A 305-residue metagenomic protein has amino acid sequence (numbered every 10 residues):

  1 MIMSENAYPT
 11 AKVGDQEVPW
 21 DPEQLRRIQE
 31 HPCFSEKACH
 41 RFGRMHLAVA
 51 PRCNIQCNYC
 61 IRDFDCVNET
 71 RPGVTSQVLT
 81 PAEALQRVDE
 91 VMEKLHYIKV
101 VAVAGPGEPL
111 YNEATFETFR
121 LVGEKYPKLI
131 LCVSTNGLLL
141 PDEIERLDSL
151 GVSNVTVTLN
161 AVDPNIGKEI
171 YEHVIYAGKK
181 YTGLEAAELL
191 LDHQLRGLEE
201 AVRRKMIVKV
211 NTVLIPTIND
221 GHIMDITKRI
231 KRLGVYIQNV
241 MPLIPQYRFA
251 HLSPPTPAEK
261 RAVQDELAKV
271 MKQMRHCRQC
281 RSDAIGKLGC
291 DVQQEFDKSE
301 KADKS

Functional and structural regions predicted by a protein language model:
M1-A48, R62-Q77, E90, K94-Y97 (+2 more regions): N-terminal [4Fe-4S]-dependent radical SAM core
E5, K205-I207, T256-S305: A C-terminal junction/extension of Radical SAM enzymes
L25-R41, V88-P109, P141-N160: Conserved N-terminal glycine/acidic-rich loop preference
A48-C60: Cysteine-centered iron-sulfur cluster-binding motifs in ferredoxin-type domains/subunits of redox enzymes
R71-S76, Y171-V174, G183-L184, L252-P255: Short glycine-enriched, charge-decorated loop/helix-capping segments at active-site entrances that position
Q77, G107-Y111, I215-I218, Q246-F249: Short, small-residue-enriched loops and turns at beta-alpha junctions that line or gate enzyme active sites
L110-M241: Conserved AdoMet/S-adenosylmethionine-binding subsite of the radical SAM
N165-Y171, T217-D220, I237-A258, C280-Q294: Flexible glycine/acidic-rich beta-alpha junction loops that bind and position SAM and/or redox cofactors in anaerobic
